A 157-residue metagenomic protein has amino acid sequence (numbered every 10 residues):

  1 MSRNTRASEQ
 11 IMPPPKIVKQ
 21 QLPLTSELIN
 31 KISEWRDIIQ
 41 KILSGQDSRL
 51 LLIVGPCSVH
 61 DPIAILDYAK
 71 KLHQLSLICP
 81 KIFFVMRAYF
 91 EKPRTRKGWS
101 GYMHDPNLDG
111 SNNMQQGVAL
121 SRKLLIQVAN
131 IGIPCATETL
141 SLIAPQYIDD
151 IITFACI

Functional and structural regions predicted by a protein language model:
S2-Q46: N- or domain-start disorder-to-order transition segments that initiate the globular core
S2-R3, Q10, F83-I157: Active-site-facing alpha/beta catalytic cores
L28-N30, E34-K41, H73-V85, E91 (+2 more regions): N-terminal beta-rich core of secreted/periplasmic extracellular enzymes
I42-L43, A64-D67, Y102-N107: Hydrophobic, well-ordered secondary-structure segments that either form specific early membrane-associated helices used
G55: Conserved, mostly hydrophobic/aromatic
V59-I78, G110-K123: Glycine-rich anion/phosphate-binding loops
